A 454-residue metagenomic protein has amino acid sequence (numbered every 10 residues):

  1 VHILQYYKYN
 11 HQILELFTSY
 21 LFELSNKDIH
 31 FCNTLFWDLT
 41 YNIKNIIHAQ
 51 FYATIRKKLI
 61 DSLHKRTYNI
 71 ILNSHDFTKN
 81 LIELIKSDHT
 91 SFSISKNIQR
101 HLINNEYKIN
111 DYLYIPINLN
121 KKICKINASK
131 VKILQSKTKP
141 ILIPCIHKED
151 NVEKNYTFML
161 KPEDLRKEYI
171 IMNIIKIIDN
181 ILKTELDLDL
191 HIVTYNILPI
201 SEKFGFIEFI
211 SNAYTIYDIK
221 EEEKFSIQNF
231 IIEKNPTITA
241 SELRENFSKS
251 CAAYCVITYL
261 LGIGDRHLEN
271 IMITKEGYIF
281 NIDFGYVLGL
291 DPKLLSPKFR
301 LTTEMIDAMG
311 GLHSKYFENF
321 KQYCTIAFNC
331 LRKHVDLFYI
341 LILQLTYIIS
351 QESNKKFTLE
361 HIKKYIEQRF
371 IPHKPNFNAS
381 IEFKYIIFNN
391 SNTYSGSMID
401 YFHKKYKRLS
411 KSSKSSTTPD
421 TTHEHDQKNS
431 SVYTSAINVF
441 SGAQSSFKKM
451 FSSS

Functional and structural regions predicted by a protein language model:
H2-Q5, S19, E23, K249-L260: Contiguous, well-ordered alpha-helical segments that form the cores/surfaces of helical PPI scaffolds
I3-F92, K96, I273-S454: C-terminal catalytic region of ATP-dependent kinase domains
I82-K121: Juxta-kinase regulatory segment immediately upstream of eukaryotic protein kinase catalytic domains
Y107-I263, K275-F280, G285-L288: Conserved ATP-binding subdomain of kinase catalytic cores across diverse folds
I171-N173, I219-E222, I271, L294-P297 (+1 more regions): Surface-exposed beta-strand edges and their flanking turn/coil or helix-capping segments
D265, E269-M272: Catalytic-loop signature of eukaryotic-like protein kinases
